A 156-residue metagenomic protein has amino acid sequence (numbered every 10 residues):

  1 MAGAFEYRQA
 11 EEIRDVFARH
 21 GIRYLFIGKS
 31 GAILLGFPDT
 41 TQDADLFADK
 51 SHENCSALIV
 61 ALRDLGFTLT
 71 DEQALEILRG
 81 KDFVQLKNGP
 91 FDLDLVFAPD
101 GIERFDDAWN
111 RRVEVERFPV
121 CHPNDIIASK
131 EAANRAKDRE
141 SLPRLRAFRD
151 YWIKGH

Functional and structural regions predicted by a protein language model:
M1-H156: Compositionally biased terminal segments of proteins
